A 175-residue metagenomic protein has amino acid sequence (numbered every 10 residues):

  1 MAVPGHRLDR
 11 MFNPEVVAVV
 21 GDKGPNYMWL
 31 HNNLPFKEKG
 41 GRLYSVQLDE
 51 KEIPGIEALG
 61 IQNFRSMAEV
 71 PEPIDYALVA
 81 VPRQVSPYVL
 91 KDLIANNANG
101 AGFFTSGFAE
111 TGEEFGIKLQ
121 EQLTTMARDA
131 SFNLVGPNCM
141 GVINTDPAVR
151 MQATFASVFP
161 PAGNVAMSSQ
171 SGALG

Functional and structural regions predicted by a protein language model:
M1-G175: Catalytic-core regions of core metabolic enzymes, especially those transforming organic acids/acyl-group intermediates
